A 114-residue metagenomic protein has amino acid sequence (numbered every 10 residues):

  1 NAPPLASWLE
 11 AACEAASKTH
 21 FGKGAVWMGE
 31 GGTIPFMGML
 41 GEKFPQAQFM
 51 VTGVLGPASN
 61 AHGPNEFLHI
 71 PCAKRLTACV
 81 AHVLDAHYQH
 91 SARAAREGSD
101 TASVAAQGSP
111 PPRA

Functional and structural regions predicted by a protein language model:
N1-R96, S103, R113: An extended, acidic, His-containing surface patch that forms the Zn2+-binding/catalytic region of metallohydrolases
